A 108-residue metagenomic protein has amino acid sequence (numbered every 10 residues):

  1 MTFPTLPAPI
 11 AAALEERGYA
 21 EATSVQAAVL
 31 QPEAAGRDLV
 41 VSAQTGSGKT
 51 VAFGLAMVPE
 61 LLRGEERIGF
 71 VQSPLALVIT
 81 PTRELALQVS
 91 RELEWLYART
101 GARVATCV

Functional and structural regions predicted by a protein language model:
M1-S42, P59, G64: Conserved pre-motif I regulatory segment
F3-Y19, E66-V108: Conserved nucleic-acid-binding Ia/Ib motif block in the N-terminal RecA-like helicase ATPase lobe
A27-L39, T50-F70, I79, E84-L87 (+1 more regions): Walker A/P-loop NTP-binding motif
A43-S47: The conserved Walker
